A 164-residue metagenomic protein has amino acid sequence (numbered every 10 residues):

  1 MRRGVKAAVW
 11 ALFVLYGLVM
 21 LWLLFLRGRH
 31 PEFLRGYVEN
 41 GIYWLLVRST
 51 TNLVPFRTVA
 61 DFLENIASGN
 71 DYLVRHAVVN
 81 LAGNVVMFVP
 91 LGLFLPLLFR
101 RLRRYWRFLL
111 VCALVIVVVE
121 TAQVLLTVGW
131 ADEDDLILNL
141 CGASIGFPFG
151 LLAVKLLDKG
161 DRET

Functional and structural regions predicted by a protein language model:
M1-V128, F147-T164: Bulky hydrophobic segments
G36, W130-C141: Non-cytosolic membrane-interface motifs at loop->transmembrane helix junctions
